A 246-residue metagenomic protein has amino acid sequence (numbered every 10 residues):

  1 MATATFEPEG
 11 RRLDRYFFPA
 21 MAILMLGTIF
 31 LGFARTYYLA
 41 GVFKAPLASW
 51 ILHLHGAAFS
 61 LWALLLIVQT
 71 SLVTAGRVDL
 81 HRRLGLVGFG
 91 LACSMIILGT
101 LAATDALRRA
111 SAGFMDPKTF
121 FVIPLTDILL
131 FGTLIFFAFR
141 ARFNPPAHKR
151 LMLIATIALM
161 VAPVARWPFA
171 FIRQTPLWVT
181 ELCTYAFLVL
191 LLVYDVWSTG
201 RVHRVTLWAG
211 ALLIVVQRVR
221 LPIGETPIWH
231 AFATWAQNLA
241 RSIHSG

Functional and structural regions predicted by a protein language model:
M1-G246: Alpha-helical membrane insertion/targeting regions
